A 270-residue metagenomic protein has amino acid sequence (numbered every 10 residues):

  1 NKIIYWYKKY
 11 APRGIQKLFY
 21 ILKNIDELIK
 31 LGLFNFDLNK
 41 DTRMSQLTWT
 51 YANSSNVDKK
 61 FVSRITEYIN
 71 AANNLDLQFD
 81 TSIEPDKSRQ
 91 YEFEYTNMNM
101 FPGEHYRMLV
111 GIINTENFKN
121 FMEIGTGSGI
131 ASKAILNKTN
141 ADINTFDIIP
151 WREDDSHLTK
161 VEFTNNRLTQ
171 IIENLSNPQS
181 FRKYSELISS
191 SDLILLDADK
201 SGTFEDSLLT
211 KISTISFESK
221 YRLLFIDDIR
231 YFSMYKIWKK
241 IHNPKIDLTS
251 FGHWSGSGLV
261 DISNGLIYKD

Functional and structural regions predicted by a protein language model:
N1-E67: Membrane-proximal basic amphipathic "stem/tether" segments
K2, R43-Q46, N56, K60-N70 (+6 more regions): Exposed alpha-helical structural elements
I15-D26, L47, V57-K60, R64 (+6 more regions): General structural signal for secondary-structure boundaries
N24-M44, Q90-N117: Amphipathic repeat-derived elements
T50-F61, D80-D86, G125, H157-V161 (+1 more regions): Short charge-dense sequence patches
Y68-F101: Class I SAM-dependent transferase core
Y95-D270: S-adenosylmethionine/decaboxylated-SAM
